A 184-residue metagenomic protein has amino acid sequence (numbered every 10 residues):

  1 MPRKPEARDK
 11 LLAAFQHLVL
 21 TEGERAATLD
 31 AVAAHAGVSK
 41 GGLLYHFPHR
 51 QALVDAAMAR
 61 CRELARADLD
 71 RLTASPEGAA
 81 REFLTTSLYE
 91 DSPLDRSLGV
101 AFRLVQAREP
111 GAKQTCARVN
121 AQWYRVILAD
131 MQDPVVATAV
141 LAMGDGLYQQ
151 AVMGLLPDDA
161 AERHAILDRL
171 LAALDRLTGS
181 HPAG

Functional and structural regions predicted by a protein language model:
M1-E6, H181-G184: N-terminal intrinsically disordered/low-complexity leader segments
K10, A14, L18-A52: Helix-turn-helix
A14-E22, D68-R71, V100, M143-Q150: Solvent-exposed, amphipathic alpha-helical segments
V54-C61, D68, A112: Alpha-helical DNA-contacting segments of helix-turn-helix folds
E63-L98, L167: Hydrophobic alpha-helical connector segments
F83-S87, L98-V105, V140-L147: Short alpha-helical scaffolding segments that buttress acidic/His motifs in well-ordered protein cores
E90-G99, L104-A112, C116-N120: Conserved, surface-exposed functional patches that form binding/active-site neighborhoods
P110-A117, A121, R125-G184: Hydrophobic/aromatic-rich alpha-helical bundle segments in the mid-to-C-terminal region
